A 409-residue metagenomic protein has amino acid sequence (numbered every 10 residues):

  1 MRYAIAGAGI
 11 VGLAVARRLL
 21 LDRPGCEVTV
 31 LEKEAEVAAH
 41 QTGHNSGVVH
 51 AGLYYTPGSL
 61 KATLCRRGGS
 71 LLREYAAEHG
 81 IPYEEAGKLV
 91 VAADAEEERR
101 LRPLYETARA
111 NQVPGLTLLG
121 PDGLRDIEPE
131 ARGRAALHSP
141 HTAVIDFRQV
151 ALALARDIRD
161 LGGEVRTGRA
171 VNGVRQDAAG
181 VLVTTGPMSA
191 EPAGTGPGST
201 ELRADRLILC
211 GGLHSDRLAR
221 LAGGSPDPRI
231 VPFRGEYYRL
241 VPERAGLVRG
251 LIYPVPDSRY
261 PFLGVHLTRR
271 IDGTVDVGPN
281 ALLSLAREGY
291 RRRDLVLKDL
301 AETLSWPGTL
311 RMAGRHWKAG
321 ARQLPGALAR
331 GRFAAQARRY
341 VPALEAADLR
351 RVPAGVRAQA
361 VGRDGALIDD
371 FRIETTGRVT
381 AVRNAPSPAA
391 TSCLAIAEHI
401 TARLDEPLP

Functional and structural regions predicted by a protein language model:
M1-T29: N-terminal Rossmann-like FAD-binding beta1-loop-alpha1 element of flavoenzymes
A14, V174-E191, P197-L295: Flavin-dependent oxidoreductases
L20-H44: Glycine-rich FAD pyrophosphate-binding loop
V48-G123, G133, G264-V265, T274-D276 (+2 more regions): Dinucleotide-binding Rossmann-like beta1-alpha1 core, especially the glycine-rich loop that anchors the ADP
T56-R67, V91-R100, L137-D157, R166 (+2 more regions): Short beta-strand to alpha-helix junction loop
P82-A92, G115, G123-G162, G173 (+4 more regions): Helix-loop-beta segment of a Rossmann-like dinucleotide-binding subdomain
L137-M188, E201-D205, C210, R217 (+1 more regions): Helical element adjacent to the flavin cofactor pocket in flavoenzyme catalytic cores
R292, M312-P409: C-terminal catalytic lobe of FAD-dependent flavoproteins
